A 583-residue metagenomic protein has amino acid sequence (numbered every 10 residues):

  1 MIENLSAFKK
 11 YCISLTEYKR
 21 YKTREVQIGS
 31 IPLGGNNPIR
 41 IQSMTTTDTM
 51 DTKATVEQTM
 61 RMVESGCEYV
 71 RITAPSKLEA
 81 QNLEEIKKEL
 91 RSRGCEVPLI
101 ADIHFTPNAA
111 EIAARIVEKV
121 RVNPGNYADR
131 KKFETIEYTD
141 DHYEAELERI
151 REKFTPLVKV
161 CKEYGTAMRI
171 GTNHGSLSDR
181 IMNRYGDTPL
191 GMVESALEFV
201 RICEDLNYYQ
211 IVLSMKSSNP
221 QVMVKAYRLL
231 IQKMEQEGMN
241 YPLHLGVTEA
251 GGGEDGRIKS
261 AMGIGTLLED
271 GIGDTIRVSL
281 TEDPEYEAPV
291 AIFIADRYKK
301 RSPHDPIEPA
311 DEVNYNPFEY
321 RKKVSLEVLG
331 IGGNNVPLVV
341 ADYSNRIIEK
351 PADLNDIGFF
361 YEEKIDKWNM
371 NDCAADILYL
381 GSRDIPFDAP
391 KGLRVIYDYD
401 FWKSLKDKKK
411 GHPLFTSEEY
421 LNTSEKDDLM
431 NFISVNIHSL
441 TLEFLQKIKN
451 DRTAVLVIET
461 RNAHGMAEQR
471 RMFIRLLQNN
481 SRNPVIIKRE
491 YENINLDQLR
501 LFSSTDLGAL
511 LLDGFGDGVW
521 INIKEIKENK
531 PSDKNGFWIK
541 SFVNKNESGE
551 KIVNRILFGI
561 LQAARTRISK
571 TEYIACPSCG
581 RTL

Functional and structural regions predicted by a protein language model:
I2-S43, V158-Y164, K300-L354: N-terminal amphipathic alpha-helix/helix-capping segment at the start of soluble metabolic enzymes
S14-E17, C67-E198, K322, E327-G330 (+1 more regions): Active-site beta->alpha loop and helix N-cap motifs at the rims of alpha/beta catalytic domains
Q27-Q42, T47-G66, V70, S76-E79: N-terminal glycine-rich anion-binding loops that anchor highly charged ligand groups
S30-P38, G171-N173, R567-K570: Flexible hinge/switch segments at interdomain interfaces of large molecular machines
L33, P38-I39, T46-D48, Y127 (+10 more regions): Short, glycine-/Ser/Thr-/acidic-enriched flexible segments
Y138-F154, V158-K159, I181-G332, M430 (+1 more regions): Catalytic alpha/beta core domains of metabolic enzymes, predominantly
